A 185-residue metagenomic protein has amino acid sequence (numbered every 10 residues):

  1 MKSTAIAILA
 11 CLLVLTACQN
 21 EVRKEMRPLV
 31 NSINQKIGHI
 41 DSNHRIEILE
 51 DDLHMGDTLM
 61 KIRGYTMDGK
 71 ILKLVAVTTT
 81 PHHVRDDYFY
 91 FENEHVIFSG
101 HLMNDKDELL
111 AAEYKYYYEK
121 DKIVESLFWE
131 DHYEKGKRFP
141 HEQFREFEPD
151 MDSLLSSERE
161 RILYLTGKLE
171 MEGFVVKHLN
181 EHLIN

Functional and structural regions predicted by a protein language model:
K2-L9: Sec-dependent signal peptide recognition, specifically the positively charged N-region followed immediately by
L15-A17: C-terminal motif of bacterial Sec signal peptides marking the signal peptidase cleavage site
Q19-E21: Bacterial signal peptide processing site
E25-H44: Post-signal peptide N-terminal segment of mature Sec-exported envelope proteins
D57-K61, H82-D86, E108-Y114: Short, surface-exposed coil-to-beta transition loops
R63-T66, Y88-E92, Y114-K120, E142: Aromatic-rich beta-strand edge motifs centered on tyrosine
I97-Q143: An exposed acidic His-Trp-rich patch
Y133, P140-N185: C-terminal partner/receptor-binding element of secreted or periplasmic proteins
